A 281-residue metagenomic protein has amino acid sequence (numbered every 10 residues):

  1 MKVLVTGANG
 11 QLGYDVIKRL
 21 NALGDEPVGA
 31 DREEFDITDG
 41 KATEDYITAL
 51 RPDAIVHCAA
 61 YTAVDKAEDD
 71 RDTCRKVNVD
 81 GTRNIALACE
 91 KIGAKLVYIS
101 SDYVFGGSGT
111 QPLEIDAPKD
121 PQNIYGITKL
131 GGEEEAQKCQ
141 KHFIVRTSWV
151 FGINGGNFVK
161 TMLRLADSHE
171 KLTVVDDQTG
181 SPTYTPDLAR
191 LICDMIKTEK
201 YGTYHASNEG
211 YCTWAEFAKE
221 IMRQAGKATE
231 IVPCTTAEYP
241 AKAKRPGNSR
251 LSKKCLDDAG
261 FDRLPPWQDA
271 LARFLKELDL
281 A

Functional and structural regions predicted by a protein language model:
V3-L20: N-terminal Rossmann NAD(P)H-binding glycine-rich loop of SDR-like oxidoreductase domains
T6, A30, I55-A59, L96-S101 (+2 more regions): SDR active-site strand-loop-helix element
N21-D45: Adenosine-cofactor binding site in Rossmann-like domains, unifying the SAM/SAH pocket of S-adenosylmethionine-dependent
G40-V77, A88: NAD(P)H-binding glycine-rich loop region in Rossmannoid oxidoreductase-like domains and their noncatalytic homologs
K76, D80-N84, K91, V104-V145 (+1 more regions): Catalytic helix-loop patch of NAD(P)-dependent Rossmann-fold dehydrogenases
E134-G180, T185-D187: NAD(P)-dependent short-chain dehydrogenase/reductase
L191, T198-A243, G247: Mid/C-terminal beta-alpha module of Rossmann-like enzyme folds, strongest in SDR-family dehydrogenases/epimerases
T213-K219, T235-D279: Conserved C-terminal active-site "lid" loop/helix of NAD(P)H-dependent oxidoreductases that clamps the redox cofactor
